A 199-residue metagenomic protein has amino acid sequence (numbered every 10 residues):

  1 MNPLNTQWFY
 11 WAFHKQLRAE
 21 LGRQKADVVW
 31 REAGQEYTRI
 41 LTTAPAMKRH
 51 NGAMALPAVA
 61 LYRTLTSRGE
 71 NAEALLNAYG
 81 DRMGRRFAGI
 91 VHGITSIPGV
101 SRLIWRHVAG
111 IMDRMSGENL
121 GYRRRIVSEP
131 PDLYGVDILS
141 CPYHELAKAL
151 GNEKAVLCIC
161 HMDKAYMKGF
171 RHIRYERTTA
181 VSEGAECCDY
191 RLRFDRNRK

Functional and structural regions predicted by a protein language model:
M1-R63: N-terminal, charged low-complexity regulatory/assembly segments
N2-P3, F9-Y10, M54-R68, E145 (+1 more regions): Short flexible/disordered coil segments
L4, K48, G99-R102, L150 (+1 more regions): Charge-dense, low-complexity intrinsically disordered segments
R18, T66, M167-K168: Residue-level preference for well-ordered alpha-helical positions
V28, Y122-R125, Y175: Generic structural motif
A53, P57-V59, R63-L150: Amphipathic interaction/junction segments at domain boundaries or subunit interfaces
D132-G135, P142-K199: C-terminal non-catalytic interaction appendages of large macromolecular assemblies
